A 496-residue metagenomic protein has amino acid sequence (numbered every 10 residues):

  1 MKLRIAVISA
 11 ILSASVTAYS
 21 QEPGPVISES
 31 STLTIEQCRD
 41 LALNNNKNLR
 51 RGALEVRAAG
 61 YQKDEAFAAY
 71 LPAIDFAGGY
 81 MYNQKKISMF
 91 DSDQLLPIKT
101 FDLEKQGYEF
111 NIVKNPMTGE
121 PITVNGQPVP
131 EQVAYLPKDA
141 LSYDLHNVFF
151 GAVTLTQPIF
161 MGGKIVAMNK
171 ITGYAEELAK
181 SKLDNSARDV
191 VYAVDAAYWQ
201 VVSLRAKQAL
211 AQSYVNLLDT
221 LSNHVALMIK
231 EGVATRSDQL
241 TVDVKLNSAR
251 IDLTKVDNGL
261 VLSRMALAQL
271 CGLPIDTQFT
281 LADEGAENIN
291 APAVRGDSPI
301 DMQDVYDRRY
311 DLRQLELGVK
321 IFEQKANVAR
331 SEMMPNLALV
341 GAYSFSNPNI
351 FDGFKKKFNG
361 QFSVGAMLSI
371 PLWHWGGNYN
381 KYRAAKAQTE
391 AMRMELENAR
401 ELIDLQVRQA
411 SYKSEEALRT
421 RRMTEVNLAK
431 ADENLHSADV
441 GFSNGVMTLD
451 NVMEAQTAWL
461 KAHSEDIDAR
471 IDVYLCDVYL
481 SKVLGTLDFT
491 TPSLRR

Functional and structural regions predicted by a protein language model:
R4, Y19-I27, D75, Y82-E109 (+2 more regions): Acidic, low-complexity, intrinsically disordered peripheral segments
S20-S88, I275, L281-K320, P371-L372 (+3 more regions): Bacterial Sec-pathway N-terminal export signals of envelope proteins
R39-L43, L95-K138, L273-V340, F489-R496: Amphipathic alpha-helical coiled-coil scaffold segments and their short linker/junction regions
R50, I74-S88, K138-H146, T156-N185 (+6 more regions): Small/polar (Gly/Ser/Thr/Ala-rich) solvent-exposed segments that form structured loops/beta-strands/short helices used
R51-A66, S186, Y192-A209, L227 (+5 more regions): Amphipathic alpha-helical coiled-coil segments
Y61, S181-D304, K413, A417 (+2 more regions): Periplasmic alpha-helical coiled-coil/stalk elements that build and connect Gram-negative outer-membrane
Y80, V153-Q157, L267, Y343 (+3 more regions): Residues on the lipid-exposed face of transmembrane beta-strands in outer-membrane beta-barrel proteins
F149-L155, D301, F362-L368, A410: Hydrophobic, lipid-facing positions within transmembrane beta-strands of outer-membrane proteins
